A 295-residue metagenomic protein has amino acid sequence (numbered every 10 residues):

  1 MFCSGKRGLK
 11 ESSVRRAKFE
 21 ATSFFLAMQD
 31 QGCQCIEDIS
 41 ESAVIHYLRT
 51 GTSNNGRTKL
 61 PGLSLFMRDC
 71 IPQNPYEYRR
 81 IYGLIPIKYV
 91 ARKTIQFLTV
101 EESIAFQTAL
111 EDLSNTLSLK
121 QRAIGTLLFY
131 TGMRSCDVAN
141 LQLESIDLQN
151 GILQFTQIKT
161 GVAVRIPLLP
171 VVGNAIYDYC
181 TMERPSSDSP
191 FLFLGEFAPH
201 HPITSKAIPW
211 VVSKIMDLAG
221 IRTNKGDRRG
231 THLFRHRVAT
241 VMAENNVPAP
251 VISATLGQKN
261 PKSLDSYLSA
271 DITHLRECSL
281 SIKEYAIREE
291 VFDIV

Functional and structural regions predicted by a protein language model:
M1-T94, E111-D112: N-terminal core-binding DNA-recognition domain of tyrosine recombinases/integrases
V90-L117: Long, amphipathic, Lys/Arg-enriched alpha-helical "connector/arm" segment
Q107-S135: Basic, Lys/Arg- and aromatic-enriched nucleic-acid-binding interface segment
D112-N115, W210-A254: Short, basic (Lys/Arg/His-rich) helix/loop patches that form interaction surfaces in the mid-to-C-terminal regions
S145-L148, D217, V247-Y267, V291-I294: Short, polar N-cap/turn motifs at the start of nucleic acid-interacting alpha helices
Q157, L256-S281: Catalytic-site neighborhood detector that most strongly recognizes the C-terminal catalytic loop/helix of tyrosine
T160-Y177, P190-S213: C-terminal catalytic core of Y-nucleophile DNA break-rejoin enzymes
I282-V295: C-terminal secondary-structure termini that scaffold catalytic or DNA-interacting sites
